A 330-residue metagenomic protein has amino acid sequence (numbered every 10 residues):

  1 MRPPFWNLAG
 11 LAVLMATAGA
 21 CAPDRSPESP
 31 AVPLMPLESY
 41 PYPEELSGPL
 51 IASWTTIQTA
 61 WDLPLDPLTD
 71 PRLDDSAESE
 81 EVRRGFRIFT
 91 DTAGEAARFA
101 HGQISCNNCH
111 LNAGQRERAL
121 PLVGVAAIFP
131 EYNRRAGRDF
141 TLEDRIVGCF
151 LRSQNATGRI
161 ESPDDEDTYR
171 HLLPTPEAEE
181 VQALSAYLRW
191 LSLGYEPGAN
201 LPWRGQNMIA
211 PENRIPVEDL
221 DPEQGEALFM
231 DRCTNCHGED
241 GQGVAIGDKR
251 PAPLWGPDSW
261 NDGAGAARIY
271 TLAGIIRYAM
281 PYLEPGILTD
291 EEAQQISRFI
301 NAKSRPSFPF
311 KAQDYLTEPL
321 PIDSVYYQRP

Functional and structural regions predicted by a protein language model:
M1-F5: Positively charged n-region of N-terminal signal peptides that target proteins for export
N7-F86, T92, Y132-P222: Post-cleavage N-terminal segment of exported redox proteins
P36, S79-R84, R116-Y169, P253-S307: Extracytoplasmic electron-transfer domains, predominantly the class I c-type cytochrome c fold
A77-A113, N200-I246, P251, I269: Sequence/structural segment immediately N-terminal to covalent heme-attachment motifs in c-type and related
R83-R87, N107, D144, Q182 (+7 more regions): Solvent-exposed, polar/charged alpha-helical surfaces in well-ordered, non-transmembrane soluble domains, broadly
F89-A96, H110-A113, C149-T157, L188-Y195 (+4 more regions): Sec/Tat-exported extracytoplasmic proteins
E117-L122, E196-L201, A245-D248, F308-D314: Short, solvent-exposed loop/turn and secondary-structure capping segments
F310-P330: Conserved non-transmembrane functional hotspots
